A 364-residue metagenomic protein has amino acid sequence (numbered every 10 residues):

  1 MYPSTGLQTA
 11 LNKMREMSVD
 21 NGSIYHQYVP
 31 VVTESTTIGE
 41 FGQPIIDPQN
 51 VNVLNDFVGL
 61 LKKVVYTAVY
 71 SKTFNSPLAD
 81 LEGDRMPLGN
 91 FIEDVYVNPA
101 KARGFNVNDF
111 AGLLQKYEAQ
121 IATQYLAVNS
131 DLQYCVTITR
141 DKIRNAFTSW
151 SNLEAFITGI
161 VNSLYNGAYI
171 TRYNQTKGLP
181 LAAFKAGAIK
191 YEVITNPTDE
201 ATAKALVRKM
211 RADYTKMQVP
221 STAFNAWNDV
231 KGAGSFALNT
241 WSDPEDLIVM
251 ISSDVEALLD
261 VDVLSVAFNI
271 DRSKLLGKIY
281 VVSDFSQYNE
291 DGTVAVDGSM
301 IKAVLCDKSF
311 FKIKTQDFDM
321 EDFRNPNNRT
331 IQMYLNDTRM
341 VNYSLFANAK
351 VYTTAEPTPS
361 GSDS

Functional and structural regions predicted by a protein language model:
M1-T67, K72, S265-S364: Extended, compositionally biased alpha-helical segments that mediate assembly or anchoring
H26-P30, Y70-A79, Y173, F184-K185 (+1 more regions): Short glycine-rich, low-complexity/disordered patches
V51-V136: Assembly/oligomerization interface modules of large self-assembling protein complexes
L61, V65, A111, L164 (+2 more regions): A structural signal for well-ordered alpha-helices, especially hydrophobic packing surfaces of coiled-coils
V69, Y165-R172, T176, T215-A226: Residue-level signal for secondary-structure boundary elements
A122-E192, Q332-L335: Long, contiguous amphipathic alpha-helices that act as assembly "spine/axial" helices in icosahedral shell and virion
E192-E200: Extended helix-rich, non-globular scaffold segments
T202-F318: Extended oligomerization regions of viral-like shell subunits
